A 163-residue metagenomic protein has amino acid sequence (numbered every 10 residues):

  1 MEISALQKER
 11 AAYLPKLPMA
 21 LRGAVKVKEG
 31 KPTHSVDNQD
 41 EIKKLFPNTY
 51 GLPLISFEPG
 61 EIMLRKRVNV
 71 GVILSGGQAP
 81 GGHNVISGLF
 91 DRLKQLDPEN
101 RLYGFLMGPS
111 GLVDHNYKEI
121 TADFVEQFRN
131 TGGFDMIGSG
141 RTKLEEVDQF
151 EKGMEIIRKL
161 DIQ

Functional and structural regions predicted by a protein language model:
M1-P18, G60-V113: N-terminal phosphate-binding or glycine-rich loops at protein starts, especially the Walker A/P-loop of NTPases
E2-G51: Helix-enriched interaction subdomains in cytosolic or periplasmic regions, typified by TIR/SEFIR signaling/NADase cores
G30-M63, L112-Q163: Glycine-rich oxoanion-binding loops at beta->alpha junctions
